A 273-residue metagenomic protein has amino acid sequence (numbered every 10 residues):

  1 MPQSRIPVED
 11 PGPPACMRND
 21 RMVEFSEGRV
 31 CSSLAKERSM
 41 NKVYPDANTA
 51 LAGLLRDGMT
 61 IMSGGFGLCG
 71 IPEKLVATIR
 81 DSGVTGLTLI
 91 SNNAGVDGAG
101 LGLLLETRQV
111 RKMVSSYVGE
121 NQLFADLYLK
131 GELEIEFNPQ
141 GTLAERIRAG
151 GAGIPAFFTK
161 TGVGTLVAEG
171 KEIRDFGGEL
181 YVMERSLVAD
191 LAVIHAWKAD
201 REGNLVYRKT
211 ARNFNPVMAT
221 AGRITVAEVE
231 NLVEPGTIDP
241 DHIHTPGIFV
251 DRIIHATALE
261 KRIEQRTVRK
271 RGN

Functional and structural regions predicted by a protein language model:
L34-N273: Conserved alpha/beta enzyme-core scaffold
